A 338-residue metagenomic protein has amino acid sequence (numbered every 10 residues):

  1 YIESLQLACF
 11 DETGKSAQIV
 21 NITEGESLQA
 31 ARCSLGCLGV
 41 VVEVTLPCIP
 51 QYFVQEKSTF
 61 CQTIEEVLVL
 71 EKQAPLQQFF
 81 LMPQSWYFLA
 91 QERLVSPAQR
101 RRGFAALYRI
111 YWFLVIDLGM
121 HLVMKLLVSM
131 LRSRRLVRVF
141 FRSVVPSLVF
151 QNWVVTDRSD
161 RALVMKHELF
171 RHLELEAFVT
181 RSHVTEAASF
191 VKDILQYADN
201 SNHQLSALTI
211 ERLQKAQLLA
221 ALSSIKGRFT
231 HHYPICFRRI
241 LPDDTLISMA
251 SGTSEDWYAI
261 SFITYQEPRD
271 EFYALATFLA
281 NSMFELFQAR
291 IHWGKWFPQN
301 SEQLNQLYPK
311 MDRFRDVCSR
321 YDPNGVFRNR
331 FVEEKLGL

Functional and structural regions predicted by a protein language model:
Y1-L338: Noncatalytic alpha-helical scaffold of FAD-dependent oxidoreductases
